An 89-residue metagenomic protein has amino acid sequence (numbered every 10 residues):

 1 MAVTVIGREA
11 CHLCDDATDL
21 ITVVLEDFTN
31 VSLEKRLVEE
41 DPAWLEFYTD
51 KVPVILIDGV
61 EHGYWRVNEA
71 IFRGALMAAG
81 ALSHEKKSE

Functional and structural regions predicted by a protein language model:
M1-V23: Local sequence-structure signature of Cys/Sec-based thiol-disulfide redox active-site neighborhoods
D16-D19, P53, M77: Solvent-exposed alpha-helix faces
L25-D27: Short helix-loop-beta junction
N30-P42: Thiol-based oxidoreductase modules, predominantly thioredoxin-like and allied folds used for disulfide exchange
E39, L45, V60, R66-E89: Non-globular targeting/processing and membrane-anchoring segments
Y48: Surface-exposed interaction regions that form or flank ligand-binding interfaces
P53-E61: A short, hydrophobic beta-strand/beta-hairpin element that forms part of a small beta-sheet core
